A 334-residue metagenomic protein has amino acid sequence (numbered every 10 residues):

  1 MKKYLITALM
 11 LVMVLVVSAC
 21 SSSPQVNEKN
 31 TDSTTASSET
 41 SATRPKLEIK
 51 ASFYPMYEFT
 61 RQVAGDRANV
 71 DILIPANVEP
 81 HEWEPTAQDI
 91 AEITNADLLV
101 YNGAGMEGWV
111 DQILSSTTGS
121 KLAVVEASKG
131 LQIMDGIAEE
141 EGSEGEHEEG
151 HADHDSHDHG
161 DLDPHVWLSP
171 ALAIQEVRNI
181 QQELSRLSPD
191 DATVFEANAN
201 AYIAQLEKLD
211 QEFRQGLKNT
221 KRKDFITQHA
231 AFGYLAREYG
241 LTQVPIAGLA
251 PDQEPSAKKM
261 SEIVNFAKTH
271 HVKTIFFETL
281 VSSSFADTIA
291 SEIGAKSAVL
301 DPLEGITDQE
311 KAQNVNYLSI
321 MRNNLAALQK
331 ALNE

Functional and structural regions predicted by a protein language model:
K2-T7, C20-E334: Extracytoplasmic metal-acquisition and chelation regions
I6-V14: Hydrophobic helical h-region of N-terminal Sec-dependent signal peptides in bacterial secretory/periplasmic proteins
